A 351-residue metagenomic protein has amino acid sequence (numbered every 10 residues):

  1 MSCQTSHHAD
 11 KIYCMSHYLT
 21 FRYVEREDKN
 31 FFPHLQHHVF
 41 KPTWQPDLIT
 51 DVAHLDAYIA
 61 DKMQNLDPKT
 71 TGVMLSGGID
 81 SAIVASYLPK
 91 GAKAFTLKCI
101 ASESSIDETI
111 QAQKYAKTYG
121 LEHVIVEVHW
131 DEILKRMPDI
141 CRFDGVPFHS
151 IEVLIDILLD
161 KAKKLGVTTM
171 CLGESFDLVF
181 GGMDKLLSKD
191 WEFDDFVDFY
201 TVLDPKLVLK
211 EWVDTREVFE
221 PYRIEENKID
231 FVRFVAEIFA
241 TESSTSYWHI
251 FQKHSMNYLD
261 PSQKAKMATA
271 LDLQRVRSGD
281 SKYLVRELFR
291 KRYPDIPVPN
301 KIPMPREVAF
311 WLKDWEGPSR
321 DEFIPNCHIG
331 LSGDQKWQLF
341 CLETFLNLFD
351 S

Functional and structural regions predicted by a protein language model:
M1-T70: RNA-binding accessory domains that recognize and position tRNA/RNA substrates
Q4, M170, D177-W191, R233-H328: Mid-to-C-terminal catalytic subdomains of enzymes that bind/position adenosyl phosphate moieties or nucleic-acid
T5-H17, L165, T169, I324-S351: Acidic, carboxylate-rich catalytic segments that either coordinate divalent cations
H37-V39, T109, Q113-F143, V218: A conserved beta-strand->alpha-helix junction
A57-Y58, D67-T71, E132-M183, D214-Y258: Conserved adenosine/adenylate-binding substructure
K69-Y119: ATP-dependent adenylation/pyrophosphate-handling site
I79-S81, C99-S102, W130-I133, E174-V179 (+4 more regions): Short, solvent-exposed loop/turn segments at secondary-structure junctions
G181-L207: A mobile, often basic/glycine-rich helix-loop segment that functions as the active-site lid/recognition loop
